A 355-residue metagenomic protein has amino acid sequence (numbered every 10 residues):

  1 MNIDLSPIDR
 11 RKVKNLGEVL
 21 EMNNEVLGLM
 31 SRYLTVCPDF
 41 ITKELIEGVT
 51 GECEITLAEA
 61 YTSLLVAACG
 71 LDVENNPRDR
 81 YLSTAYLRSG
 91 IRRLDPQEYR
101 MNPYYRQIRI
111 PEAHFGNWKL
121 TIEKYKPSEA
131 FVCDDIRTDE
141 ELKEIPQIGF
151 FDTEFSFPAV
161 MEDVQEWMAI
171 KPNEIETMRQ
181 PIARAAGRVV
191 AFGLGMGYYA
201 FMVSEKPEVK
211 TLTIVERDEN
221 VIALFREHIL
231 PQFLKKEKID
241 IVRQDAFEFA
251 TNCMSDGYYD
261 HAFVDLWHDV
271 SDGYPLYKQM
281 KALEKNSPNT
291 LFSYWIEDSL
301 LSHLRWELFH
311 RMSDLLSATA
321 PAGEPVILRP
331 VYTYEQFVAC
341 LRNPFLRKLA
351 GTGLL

Functional and structural regions predicted by a protein language model:
M1-F151: N-terminal auxiliary segments of SAM/dcSAM-dependent transferases
N2, S89, R93-M101, F157-R184: Class I SAM-dependent methyltransferase Rossmann-like catalytic core, especially the SAM/SAH-binding loop
M168-F233, Q244: SAM cofactor-binding core of SAM-dependent methyltransferases, primarily the Rossmann-like beta-alpha-beta module
M202-V203, N252-M254, L276-A282: A short acidic, amphipathic alpha-helical/loop segment
K206-P207, D256, L283-P288: Short, conserved loop/helix-junction motifs that constitute active-site signature segments in enzyme catalytic cores
T211, K238-D240, L291: Conserved beta-strand segments of alpha/beta enzyme cores
D218-H261, D269: S-adenosyl-L-methionine
H268-L355: C-terminal substrate-binding/active-site "lid" region of AdoMet-derived donor-dependent transferases
